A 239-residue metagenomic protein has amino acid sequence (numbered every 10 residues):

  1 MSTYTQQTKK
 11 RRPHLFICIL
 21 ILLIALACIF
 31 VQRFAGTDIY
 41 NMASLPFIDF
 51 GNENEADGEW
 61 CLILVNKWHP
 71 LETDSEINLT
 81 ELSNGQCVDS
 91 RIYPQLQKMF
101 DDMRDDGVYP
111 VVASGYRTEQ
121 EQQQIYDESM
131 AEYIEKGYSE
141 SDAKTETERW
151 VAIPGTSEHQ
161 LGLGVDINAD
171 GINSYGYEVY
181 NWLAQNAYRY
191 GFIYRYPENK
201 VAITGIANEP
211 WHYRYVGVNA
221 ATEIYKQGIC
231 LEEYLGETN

Functional and structural regions predicted by a protein language model:
S2-N239: Extracytoplasmic cell-surface/polysaccharide-interacting catalytic and binding patches
